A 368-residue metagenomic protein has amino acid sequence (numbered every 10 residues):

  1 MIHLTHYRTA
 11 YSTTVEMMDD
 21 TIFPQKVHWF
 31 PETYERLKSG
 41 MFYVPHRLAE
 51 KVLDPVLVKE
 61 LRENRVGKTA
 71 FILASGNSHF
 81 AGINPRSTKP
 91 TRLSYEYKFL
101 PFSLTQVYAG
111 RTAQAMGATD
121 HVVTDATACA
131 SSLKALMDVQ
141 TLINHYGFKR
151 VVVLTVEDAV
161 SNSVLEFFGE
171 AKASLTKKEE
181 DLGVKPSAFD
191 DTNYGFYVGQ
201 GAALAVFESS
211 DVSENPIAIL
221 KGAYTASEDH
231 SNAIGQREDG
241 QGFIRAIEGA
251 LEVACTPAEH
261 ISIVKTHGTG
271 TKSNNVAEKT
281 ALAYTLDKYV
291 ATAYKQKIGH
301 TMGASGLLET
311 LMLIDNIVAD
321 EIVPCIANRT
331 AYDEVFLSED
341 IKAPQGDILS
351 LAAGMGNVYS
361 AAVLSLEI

Functional and structural regions predicted by a protein language model:
M1, A10-A81, A246-E259, T285: Conserved active-site "lid/cap" helical segment
M1-Y34, D181-A254, S262, V363-I368: Condensing-enzyme catalytic core mediating Claisen C-C bond formation in acyl metabolism
L4, F71, T112, S132 (+6 more regions): Conserved small-residue
Y34-D54, E96-F102, V122-M137, S187-A203 (+3 more regions): Active-site pocket-shaping loop/turn-to-helix segments
S75-V123, L165, G169-K172, N274-T285: Active-site-proximal gating segment of KS-fold condensing enzymes and close homologs
T105, M116, V123-E157, Y197-E214 (+2 more regions): Active-site-proximal alpha-helical scaffold in enzymes
G147-P186, N193, Y224-R237, G268-N275 (+1 more regions): Acyl-CoA/ACP chain-elongation machinery
D340-I368: Structural signal for terminal/edge beta-strands and the immediately following C-terminal loop/tail that closes
